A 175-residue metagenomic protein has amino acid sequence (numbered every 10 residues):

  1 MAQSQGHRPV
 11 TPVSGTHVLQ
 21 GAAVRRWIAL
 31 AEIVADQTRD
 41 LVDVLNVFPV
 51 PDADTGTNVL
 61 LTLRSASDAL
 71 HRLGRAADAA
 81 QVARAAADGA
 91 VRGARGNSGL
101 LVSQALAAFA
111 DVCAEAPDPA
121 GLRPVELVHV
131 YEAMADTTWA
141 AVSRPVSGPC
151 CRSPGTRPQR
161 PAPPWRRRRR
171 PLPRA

Functional and structural regions predicted by a protein language model:
M1-A175: N-terminal loops that bind phosphate or other acidic moieties and the adjacent beta-alpha structural core
